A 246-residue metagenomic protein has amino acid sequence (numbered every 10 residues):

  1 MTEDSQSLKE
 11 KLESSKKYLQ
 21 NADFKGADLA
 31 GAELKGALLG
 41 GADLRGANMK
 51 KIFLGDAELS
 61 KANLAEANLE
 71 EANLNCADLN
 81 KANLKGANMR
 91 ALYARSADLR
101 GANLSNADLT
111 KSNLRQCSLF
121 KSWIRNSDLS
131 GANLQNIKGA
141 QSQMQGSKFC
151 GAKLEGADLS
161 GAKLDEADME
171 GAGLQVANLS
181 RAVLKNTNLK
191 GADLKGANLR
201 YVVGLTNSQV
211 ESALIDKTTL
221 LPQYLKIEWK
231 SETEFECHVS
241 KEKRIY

Functional and structural regions predicted by a protein language model:
E3-Y246: Tandem repeat scaffolds
